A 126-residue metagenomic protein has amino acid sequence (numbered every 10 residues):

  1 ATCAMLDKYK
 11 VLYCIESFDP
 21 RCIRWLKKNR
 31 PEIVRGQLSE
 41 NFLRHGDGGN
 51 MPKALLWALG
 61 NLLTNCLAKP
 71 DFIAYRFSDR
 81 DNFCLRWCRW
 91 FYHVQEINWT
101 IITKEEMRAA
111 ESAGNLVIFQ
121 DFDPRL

Functional and structural regions predicted by a protein language model:
A1-L126: Short loop-to-alpha-helix "cap/lid" segments that border enzyme active sites across diverse enzyme classes
